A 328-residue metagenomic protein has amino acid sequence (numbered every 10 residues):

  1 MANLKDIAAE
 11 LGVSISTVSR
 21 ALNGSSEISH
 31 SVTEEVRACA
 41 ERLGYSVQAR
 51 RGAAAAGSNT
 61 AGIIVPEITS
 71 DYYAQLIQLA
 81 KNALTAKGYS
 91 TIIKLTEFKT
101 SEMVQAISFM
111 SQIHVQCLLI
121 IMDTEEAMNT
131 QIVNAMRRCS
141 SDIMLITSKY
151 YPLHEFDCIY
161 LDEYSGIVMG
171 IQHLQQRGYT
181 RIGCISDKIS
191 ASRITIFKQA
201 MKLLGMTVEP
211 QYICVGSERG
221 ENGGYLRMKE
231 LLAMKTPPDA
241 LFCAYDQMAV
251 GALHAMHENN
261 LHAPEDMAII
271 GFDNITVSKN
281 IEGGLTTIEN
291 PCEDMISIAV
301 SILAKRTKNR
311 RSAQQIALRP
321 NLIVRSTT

Functional and structural regions predicted by a protein language model:
M1-G57: N-terminal helix-turn-helix DNA-binding module of bacterial transcription factors
E41-Q78, K87, M110-Q112: N-terminal helix-turn-helix/winged-helix DNA-binding helices and compositionally similar short basic alpha-helical
D71-A86, G166-M169, I189-V208, G223 (+2 more regions): Short, solvent-exposed amphipathic alpha-helices that sit in or adjacent to ligand/effector-binding or catalytic
V115-D123, M144, G183-S186, K235-Y245 (+1 more regions): Periplasmic-binding protein-like
I121-M169, T207, Q247, D273-L285: Flexible loop/hinge segments that line or gate small-molecule binding clefts
D157-C184, T195, Q199, E221-E230 (+2 more regions): Hydrophobic alpha-helical segments within soluble ligand-binding/sensing domains
V168-L204, Q211, Q314-T327: An alpha-beta-alpha
K229-T328: Flexible loop/turn connectors
